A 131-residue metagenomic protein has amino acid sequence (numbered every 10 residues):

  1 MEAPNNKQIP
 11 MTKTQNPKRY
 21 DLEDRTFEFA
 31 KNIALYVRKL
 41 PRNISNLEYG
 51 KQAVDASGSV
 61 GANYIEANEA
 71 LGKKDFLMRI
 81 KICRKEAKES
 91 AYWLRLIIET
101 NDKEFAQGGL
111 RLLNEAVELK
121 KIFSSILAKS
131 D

Functional and structural regions predicted by a protein language model:
M1-D131: Amphipathic alpha-helical assembly/interaction segments
